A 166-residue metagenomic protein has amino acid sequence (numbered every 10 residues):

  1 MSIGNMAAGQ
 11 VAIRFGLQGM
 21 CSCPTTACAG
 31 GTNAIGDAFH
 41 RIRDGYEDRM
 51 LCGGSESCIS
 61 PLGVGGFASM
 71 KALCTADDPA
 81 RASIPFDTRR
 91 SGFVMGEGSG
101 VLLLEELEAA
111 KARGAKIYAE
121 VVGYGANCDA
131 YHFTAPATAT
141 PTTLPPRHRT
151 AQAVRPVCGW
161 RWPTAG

Functional and structural regions predicted by a protein language model:
M1-D37, S69-V94: Conserved catalytic cysteine-centered active-site region of acyl-thioester-dependent Claisen-condensing enzymes
M1-T26, S55-V64, V154-G166: Conserved beta-ketoacyl condensing-enzyme motif
V11, G31, A38, F67 (+3 more regions): Conserved small-residue
T25, M50-E56, L104, E120-G125: Short beta-strand segments
R41-D44, V64-D77, A139-P141: A glycine- and small-aliphatic-rich helix-loop capping segment at beta-alpha/alpha-beta transitions that lines
E47-M50, P163: Short, high-confidence coil segments that cap the C-terminus of an alpha-helix and link into the following beta-strand
S60-G66, Y131-T134: Short acidic, glycine/serine/threonine-rich loops at helix termini
D78-A165: Condensing-enzyme catalytic core mediating Claisen C-C bond formation in acyl metabolism
